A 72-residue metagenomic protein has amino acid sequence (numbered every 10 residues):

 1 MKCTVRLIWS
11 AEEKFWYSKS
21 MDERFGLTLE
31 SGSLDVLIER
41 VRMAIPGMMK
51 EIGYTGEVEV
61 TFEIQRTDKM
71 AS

Functional and structural regions predicted by a protein language model:
M1-R6, E12-E13, F25, D35-S72: Short, charged, surface-exposed hinge/linker loops at domain edges that act as mobile lids or interdomain connectors
K14-S18: Short aromatic-glycine-enriched beta-strand elements
K19-E23: Short, amphipathic alpha-helical interaction patch
